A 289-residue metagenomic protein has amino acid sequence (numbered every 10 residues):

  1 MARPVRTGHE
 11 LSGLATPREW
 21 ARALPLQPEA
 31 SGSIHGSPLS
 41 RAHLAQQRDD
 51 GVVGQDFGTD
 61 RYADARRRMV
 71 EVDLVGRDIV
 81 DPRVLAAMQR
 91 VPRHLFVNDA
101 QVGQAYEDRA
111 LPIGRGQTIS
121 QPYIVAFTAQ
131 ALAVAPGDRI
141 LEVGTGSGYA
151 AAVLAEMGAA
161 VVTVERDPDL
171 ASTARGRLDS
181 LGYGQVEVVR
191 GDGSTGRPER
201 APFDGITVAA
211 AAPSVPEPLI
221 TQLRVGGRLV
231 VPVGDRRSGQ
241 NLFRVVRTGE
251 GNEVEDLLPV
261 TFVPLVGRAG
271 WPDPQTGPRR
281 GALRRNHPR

Functional and structural regions predicted by a protein language model:
A2-A100: N-terminal auxiliary segments of SAM/dcSAM-dependent transferases
G8-S12, R18-R22, G227-G234, G239-R289: Class I SAM-binding transferase module
R66-R67, L85, V125, G239-L242 (+1 more regions): A general structural signal for well-ordered alpha-helical segments in protein cores
R67, E71, V75-G76, Q101 (+2 more regions): Conserved alpha-helix/loop element of class I SAM-dependent methyltransferases that forms part of the SAM/SAH-binding
I79, Q101, I119-Y123, T145 (+3 more regions): Residues at secondary-structure transition points
F96-V97, Y106, L111-I113, R197 (+1 more regions): Short clusters of hydrophobic/aromatic residues that line enzyme substrate/ligand-binding pockets
A133-E253, R284-R289: Conserved nucleotide-cofactor-binding alpha/beta core module
